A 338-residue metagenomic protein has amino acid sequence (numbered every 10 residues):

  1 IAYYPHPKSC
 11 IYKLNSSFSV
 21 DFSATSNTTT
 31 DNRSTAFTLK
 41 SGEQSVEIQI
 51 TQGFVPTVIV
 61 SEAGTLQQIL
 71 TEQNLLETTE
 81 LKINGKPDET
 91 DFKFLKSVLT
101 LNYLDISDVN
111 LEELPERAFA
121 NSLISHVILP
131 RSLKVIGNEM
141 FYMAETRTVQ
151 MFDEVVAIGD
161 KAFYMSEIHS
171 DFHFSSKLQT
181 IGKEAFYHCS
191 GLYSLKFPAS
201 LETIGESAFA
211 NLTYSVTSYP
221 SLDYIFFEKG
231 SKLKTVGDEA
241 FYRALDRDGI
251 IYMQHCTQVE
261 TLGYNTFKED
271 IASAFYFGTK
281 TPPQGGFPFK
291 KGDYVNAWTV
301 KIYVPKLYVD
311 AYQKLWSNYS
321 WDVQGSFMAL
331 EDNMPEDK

Functional and structural regions predicted by a protein language model:
I1, F22, F37, I50 (+4 more regions): Extracellular/surface recognition and adhesion modules
I1-S23: Surface-exposed binding patches on compact interaction domains or structured appendages
V20, T30-E43: A short beta-strand micro-motif common to beta-rich folds, especially ectodomain repeats
Q44-F54: C-terminal edge beta-strand
P56-S61, T79-P87, L101-E113, L123-V135 (+8 more regions): Structural signature of tandem-repeat unit edges
P56-S97, K338: N-terminal segments that cap or nucleate solenoid repeat domains
K93-V98, E116-A118, F287-D293, D310-Q324: Short, aromatic/basic amphipathic alpha-helical patches
R117-A118, G137-M140, G159-A162, G182-A185 (+3 more regions): Consensus positions within tandem repeat domains that build extended binding/scaffold surfaces
